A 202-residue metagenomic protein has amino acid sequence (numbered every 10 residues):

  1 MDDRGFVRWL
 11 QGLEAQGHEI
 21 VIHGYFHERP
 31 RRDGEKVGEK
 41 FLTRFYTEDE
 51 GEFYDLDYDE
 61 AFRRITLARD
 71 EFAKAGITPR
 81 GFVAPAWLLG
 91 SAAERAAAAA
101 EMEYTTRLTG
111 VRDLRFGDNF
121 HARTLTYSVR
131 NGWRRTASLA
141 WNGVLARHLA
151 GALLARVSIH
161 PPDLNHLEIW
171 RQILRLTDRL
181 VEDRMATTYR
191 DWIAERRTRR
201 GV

Functional and structural regions predicted by a protein language model:
M1-F6, E28-P30, V83-A92, R130-S138 (+2 more regions): Acidic-and-aromatic substrate-binding clefts and catalytic sites of carbohydrate-active enzymes
M1-V21, K74, W170: Active-site beta->alpha N-cap acidic-glycine motif
H18-G38: Short, solvent-exposed beta-strand-terminating loops
I20-H23, P79-F82, Y104-R107, A155-S158 (+1 more regions): Hydrophobic faces of well-ordered beta-strands that scaffold small-molecule active sites in alpha/beta enzyme cores
G34-Y58: Active-site gating loops and adjacent loop-to-helix segments of metal-dependent hydrolytic enzymes
F53-L125, N165, W170: Catalytic domains of cell-wall/extracellular-matrix polysaccharide-remodeling enzymes, centered on de-N-acetylation
Y104, I159-V202: C-terminal domain-boundary segment and adjacent tail
D118-E168: A conserved mid-domain beta-alpha-beta active-site/ligand-binding segment of alpha/beta enzyme cores
